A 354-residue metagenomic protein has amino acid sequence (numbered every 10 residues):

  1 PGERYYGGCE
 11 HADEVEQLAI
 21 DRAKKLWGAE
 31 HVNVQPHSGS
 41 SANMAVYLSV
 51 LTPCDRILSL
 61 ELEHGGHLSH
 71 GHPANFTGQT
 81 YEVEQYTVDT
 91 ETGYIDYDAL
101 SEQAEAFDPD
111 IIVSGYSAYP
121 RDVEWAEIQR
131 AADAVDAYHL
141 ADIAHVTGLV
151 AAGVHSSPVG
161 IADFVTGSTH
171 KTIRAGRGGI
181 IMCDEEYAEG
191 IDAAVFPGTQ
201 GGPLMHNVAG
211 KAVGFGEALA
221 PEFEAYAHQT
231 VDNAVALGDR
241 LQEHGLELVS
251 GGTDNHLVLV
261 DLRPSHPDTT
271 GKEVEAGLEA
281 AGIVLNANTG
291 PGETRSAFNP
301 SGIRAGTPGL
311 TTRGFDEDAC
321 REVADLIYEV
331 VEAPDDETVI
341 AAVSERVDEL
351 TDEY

Functional and structural regions predicted by a protein language model:
P1-G2: N-terminal "arm"/small-domain region of PLP-dependent enzymes with the aminotransferase-like
H11-E14, L18-G245, T307: Conserved PLP-enzyme active-site core in the AAT-like
D89-T92, E217-L219, P264-H266, G309-G314 (+1 more regions): A generic structural motif
E124-E127, T270, A319: Residues at alpha-helix caps and immediate loop-helix transition turns in enzyme cores, especially N- and C-cap
A131, A236, R240-H244, E273-A281 (+2 more regions): Generic non-transmembrane alpha-helical segments
V165-R174, V274-E279, L310-D325: Short, basic, helix/turn surface patches
E247-G314: Conserved PLP-binding catalytic core of the aspartate aminotransferase-like
A297-Y354: PLP-dependent enzyme catalytic core of the Aspartate aminotransferase-like
